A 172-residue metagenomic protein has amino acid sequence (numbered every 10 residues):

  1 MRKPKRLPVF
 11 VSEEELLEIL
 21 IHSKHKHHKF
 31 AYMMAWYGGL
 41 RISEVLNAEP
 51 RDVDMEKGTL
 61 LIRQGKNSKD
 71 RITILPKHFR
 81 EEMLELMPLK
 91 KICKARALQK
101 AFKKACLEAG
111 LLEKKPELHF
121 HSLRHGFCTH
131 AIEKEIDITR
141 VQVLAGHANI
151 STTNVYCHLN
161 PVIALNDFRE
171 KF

Functional and structural regions predicted by a protein language model:
M1-E18, R63, M87-P88: Flexible interdomain linker/hinge and immediately adjacent N-terminus of the catalytic tyrosine-recombinase domain
V9-I42: Basic, Lys/Arg- and aromatic-enriched nucleic-acid-binding interface segment
A35-K57, C106: Short, charged phosphate-coordinating catalytic segments
N47-E81: Conserved tyrosine-mediated DNA breakage-rejoining catalytic core shared by Y-recombinases
V53-M55, I136-C157, V162: Short, polar N-cap/turn motifs at the start of nucleic acid-interacting alpha helices
T73-H78, H158-F172: DNA/chromatin major-groove-contacting recognition/catalytic segments
P76-K115: Active-site/catalytic core of tyrosine-dependent DNA strand-transfer enzymes
A95, K114-K134, A145: Short basic/aromatic active-site micro-motif
